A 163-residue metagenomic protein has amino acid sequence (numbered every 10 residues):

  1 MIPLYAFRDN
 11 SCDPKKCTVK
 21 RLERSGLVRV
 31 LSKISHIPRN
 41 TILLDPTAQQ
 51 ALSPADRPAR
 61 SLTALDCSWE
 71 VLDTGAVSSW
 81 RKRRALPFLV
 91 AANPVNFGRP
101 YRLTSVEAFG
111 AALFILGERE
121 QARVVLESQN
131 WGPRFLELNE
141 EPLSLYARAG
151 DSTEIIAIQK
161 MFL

Functional and structural regions predicted by a protein language model:
M1-C12, T41-L44: Short hydrophobic beta-strand segments
K15-K20, S25-A108, I115-L138, P142-S144: Active-site cofactor/cluster-binding pocket
E140-L163: Long, charged alpha-helical interface segments
